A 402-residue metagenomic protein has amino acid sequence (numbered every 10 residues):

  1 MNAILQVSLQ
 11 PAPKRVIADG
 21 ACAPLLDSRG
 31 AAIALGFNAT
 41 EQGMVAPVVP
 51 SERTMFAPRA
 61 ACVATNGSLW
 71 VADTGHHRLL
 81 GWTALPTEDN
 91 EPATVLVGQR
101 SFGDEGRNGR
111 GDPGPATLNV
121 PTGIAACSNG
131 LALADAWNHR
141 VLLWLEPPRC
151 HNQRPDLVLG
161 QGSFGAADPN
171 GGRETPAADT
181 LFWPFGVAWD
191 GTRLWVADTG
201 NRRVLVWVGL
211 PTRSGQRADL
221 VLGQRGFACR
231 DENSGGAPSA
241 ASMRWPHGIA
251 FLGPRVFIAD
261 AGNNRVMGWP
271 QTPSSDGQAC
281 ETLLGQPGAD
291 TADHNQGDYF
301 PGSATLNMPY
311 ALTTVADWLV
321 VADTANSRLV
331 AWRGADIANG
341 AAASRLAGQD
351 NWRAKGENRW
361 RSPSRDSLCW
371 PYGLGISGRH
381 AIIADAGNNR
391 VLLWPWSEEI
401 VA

Functional and structural regions predicted by a protein language model:
I17-A57, L85-V120, P147-W183, L210-H247 (+3 more regions): Gly/Pro-rich loop segments of beta-rich domains
S68-V71, G130-L133, R193-V196, R255-I258 (+2 more regions): Conserved beta-propeller blade signature
T74, A84, A136-W137, E146 (+8 more regions): Short loop/turn segments immediately following the C-termini of beta-strands
H77-L79, H139-V141, R203-V204, N264-V266 (+2 more regions): Structural signal for beta-propeller blades
Y310-R333: Loop/turn-rich, solvent-exposed surfaces of beta-rich toroidal or solenoidal domains
S327, W370-A402: Blade-level signature of beta-propeller repeat domains, shared across WD40, Kelch, NHL, RCC1 and BNR/Asp-box propellers
